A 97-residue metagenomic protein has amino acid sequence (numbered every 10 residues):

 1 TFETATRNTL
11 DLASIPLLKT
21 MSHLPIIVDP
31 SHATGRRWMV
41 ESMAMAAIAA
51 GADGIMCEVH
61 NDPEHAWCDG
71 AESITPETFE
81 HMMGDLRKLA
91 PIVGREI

Functional and structural regions predicted by a protein language model:
T1-V59: Catalytic alpha/beta core domains of metabolic enzymes, predominantly
N61-R95: C-terminal helical cap(s) of enzyme catalytic domains, especially alpha/beta-barrels
